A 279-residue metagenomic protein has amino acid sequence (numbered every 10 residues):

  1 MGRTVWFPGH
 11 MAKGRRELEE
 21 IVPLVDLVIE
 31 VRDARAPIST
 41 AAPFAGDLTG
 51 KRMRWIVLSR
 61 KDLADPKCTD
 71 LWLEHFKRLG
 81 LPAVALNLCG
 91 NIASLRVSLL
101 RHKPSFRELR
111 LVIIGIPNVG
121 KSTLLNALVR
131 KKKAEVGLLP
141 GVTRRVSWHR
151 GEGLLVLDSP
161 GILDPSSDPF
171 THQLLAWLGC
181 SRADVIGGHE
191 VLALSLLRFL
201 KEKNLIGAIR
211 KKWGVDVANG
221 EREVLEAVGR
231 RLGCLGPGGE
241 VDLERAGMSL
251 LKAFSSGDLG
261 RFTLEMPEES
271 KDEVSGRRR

Functional and structural regions predicted by a protein language model:
M1-V28, R35-R54, K61, K67 (+2 more regions): Helix-rich effector regions associated with P-loop NTPase G domains
E30, I56-L58, I113: Structural beta-sheet core signal
L58, N87-C89, P160: Residues at the C-termini of beta-strands that transition into short coil/loop
D62-I116, R130-K133: Canonical P-loop GTPase G-domain recognition
P117, L128, P140-G141: The conserved Walker
P117-N118, P160: A short acidic Gly-Thr/Ser loop motif
K121: Conserved lysine of the Walker
